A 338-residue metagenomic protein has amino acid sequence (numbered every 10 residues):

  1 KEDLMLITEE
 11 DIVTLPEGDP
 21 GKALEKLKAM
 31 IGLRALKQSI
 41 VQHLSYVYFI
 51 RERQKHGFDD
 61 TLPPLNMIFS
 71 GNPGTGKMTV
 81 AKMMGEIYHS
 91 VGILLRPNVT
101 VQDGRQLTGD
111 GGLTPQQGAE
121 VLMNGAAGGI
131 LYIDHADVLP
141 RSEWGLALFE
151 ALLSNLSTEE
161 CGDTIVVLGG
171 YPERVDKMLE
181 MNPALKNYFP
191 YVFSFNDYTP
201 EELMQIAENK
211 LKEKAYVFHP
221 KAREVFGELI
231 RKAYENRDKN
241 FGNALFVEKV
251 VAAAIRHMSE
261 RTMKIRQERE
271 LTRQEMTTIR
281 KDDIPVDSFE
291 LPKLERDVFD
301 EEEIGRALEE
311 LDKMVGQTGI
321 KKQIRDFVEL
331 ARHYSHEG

Functional and structural regions predicted by a protein language model:
D3, I12, F218, A233-E303 (+1 more regions): C-terminal helical "lid" subdomain and adjoining coupling/linker elements of P-loop NTPases
K22-L65, E301-G338: Pre-Walker A (pre-P-loop) alpha-helix and adjacent loop at the N terminus of AAA/AAA+ ATPase modules, a conserved
F58-N98, F189: Walker A/P-loop
T75, R105-G109, D137-L139, Y171-D176 (+1 more regions): Conserved nucleotide-binding/hydrolysis micro-motifs of P-loop NTPases
V91-L95, K177-E180, F195-N240, E260-R266: Conserved C-terminal "switch" segment of AAA+ ATPases
L95-A127, L146: Short glycine-rich substrate-engagement loop in P-loop NTPases that contacts/grips substrate
P115, N124-N155, E160-V167, M178-E180: Conserved AAA+/SF3 P-loop NTPase catalytic/coupling segment centered on the Walker-B
G162, L179-D197: A short helix-turn-beta junction within AAA+ P-loop NTPase domains corresponding to the substrate/partner-engaging
